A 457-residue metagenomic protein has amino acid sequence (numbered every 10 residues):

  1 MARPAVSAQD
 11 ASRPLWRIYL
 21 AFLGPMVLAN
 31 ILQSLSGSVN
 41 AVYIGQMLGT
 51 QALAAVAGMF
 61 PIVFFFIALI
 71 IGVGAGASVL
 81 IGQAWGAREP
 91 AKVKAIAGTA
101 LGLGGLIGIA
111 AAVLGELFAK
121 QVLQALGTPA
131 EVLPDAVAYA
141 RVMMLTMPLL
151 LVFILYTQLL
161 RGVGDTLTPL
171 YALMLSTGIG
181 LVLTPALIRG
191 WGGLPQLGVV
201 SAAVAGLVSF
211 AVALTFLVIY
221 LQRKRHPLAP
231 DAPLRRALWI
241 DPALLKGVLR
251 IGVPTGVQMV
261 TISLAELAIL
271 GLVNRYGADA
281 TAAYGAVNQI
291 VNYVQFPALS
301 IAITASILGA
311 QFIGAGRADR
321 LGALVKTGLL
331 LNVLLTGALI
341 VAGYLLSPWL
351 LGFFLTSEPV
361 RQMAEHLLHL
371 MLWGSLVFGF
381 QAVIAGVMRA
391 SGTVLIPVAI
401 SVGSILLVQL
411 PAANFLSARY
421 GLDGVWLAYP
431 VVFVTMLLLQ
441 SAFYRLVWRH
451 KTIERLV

Functional and structural regions predicted by a protein language model:
M1-L23, I81-P148, I179-V182, L194-V253 (+2 more regions): Short alpha-helical transmembrane segments in multi-pass integral membrane proteins
G24, N40, A77, F118-A119 (+12 more regions): Hydrophobic/aromatic residues in alpha-helical transmembrane segments
M26-V79, M143-L150, F210, K246-A315 (+4 more regions): Transmembrane helix-bundle signature of multi-pass secondary active exporters and lipid flippases
S38, M47-T50, A84-A87, G162-V163 (+5 more regions): Helix-loop interface residues and adjacent transmembrane-helix termini in multi-pass membrane transporters, primarily
S38-A41, V113, L155-L159, V182-R189 (+7 more regions): Alpha-helical transmembrane segments of multipass membrane proteins
G45, G82-Q83, L123-Q124, R161 (+5 more regions): Helix-terminus/helix-capping segments at the ends of transmembrane helices and short amphipathic helices
L53-V113, L150-P169, A283-S347, F378-I400: Small-residue-rich hydrophobic transmembrane alpha-helices
G74, M143-R161, P169-T177, A202-V218 (+5 more regions): Short runs within selected transmembrane alpha-helices of multi-pass transporters and secretion channels
